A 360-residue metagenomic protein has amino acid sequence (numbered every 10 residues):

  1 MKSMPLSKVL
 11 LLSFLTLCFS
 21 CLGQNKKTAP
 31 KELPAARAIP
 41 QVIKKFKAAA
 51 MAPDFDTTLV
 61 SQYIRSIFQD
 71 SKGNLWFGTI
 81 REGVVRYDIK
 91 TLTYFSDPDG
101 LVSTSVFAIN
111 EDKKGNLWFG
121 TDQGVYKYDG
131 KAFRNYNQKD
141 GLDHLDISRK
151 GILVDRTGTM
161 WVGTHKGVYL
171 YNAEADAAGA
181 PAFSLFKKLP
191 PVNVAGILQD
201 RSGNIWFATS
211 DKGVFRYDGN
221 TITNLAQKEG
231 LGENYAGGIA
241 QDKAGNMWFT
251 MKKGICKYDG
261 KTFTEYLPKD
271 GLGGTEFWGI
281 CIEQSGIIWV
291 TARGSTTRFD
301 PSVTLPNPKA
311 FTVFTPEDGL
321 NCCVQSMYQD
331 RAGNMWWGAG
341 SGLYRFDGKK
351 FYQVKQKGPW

Functional and structural regions predicted by a protein language model:
K2-W360: Carboxylate-rich, polar loop motifs that coordinate divalent cations or form catalytic acidic clusters
